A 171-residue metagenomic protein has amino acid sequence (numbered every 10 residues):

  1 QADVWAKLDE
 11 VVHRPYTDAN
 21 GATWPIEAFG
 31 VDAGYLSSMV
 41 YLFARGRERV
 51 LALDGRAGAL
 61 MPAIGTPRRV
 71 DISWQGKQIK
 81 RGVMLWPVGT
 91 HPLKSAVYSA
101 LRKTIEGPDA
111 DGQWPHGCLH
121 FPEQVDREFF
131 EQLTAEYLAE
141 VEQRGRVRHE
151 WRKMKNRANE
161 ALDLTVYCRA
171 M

Functional and structural regions predicted by a protein language model:
Q1-R144: Mg2+-dependent endonuclease catalytic cores in nucleic-acid-processing enzymes, primarily RNase H-like
Q124-M171: Long, compositionally biased intrinsically disordered regions
